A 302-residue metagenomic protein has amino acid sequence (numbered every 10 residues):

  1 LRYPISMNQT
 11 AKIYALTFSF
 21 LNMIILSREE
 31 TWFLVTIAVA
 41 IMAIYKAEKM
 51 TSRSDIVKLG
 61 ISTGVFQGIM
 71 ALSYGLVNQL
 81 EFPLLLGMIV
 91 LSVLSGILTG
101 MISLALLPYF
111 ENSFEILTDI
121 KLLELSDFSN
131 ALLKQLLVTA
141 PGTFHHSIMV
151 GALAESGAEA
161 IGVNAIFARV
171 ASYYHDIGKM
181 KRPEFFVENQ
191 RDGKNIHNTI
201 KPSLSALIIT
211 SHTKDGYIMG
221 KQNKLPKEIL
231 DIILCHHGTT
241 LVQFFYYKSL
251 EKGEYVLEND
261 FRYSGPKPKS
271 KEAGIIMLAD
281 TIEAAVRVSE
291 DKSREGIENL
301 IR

Functional and structural regions predicted by a protein language model:
L1-K134, P141: Generic detector of multi-pass transmembrane helix bundles and their immediately adjacent loops in polytopic membrane
P4-I5, F20, A40-I41, Y45 (+11 more regions): Generic, well-ordered alpha-helical scaffold segments in large soluble proteins
F128, L133-R294: Divalent metal-dependent catalytic cores for phosphoryl transfer on phosphate-bearing substrates
